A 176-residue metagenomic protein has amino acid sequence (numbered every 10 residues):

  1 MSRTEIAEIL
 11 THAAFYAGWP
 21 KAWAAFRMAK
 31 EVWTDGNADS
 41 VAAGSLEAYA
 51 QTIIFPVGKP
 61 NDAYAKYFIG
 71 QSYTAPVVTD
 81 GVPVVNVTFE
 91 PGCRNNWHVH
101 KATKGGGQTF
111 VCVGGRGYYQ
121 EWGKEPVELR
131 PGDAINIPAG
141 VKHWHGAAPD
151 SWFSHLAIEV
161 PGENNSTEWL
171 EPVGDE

Functional and structural regions predicted by a protein language model:
M1-A48, K124: Hydrophobic alpha-helical segments
S2, E90-C93, R116, E163: Short, charged/polar surface micro-motifs in flexible loops or helix N-caps
L46-V85, N96, S166-E176: A short, N-terminal "cap"/entry segment at the start of jelly-roll beta-barrel domains of the cupin/DSBH fold
D80, E90-G92, C112, W122 (+2 more regions): A short, compositionally biased micro-patch
R94, T103-P131, V141: A short beta-strand-loop-beta hairpin characteristic of the jelly-roll/cupin
E125, R130-P131, A139-S166: Ligand-binding loop in jelly-roll beta-barrel domains
